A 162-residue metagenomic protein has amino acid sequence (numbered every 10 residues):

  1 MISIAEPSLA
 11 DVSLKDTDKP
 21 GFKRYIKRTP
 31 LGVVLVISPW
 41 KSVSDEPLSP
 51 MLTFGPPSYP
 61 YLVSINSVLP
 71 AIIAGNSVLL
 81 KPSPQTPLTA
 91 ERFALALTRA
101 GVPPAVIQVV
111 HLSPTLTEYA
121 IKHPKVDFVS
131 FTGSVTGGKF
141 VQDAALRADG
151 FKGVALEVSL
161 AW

Functional and structural regions predicted by a protein language model:
S3, S8, V12-W162: Rossmann-like NAD(P) dinucleotide-binding subdomain of oxidoreductase/dehydrogenase enzymes
